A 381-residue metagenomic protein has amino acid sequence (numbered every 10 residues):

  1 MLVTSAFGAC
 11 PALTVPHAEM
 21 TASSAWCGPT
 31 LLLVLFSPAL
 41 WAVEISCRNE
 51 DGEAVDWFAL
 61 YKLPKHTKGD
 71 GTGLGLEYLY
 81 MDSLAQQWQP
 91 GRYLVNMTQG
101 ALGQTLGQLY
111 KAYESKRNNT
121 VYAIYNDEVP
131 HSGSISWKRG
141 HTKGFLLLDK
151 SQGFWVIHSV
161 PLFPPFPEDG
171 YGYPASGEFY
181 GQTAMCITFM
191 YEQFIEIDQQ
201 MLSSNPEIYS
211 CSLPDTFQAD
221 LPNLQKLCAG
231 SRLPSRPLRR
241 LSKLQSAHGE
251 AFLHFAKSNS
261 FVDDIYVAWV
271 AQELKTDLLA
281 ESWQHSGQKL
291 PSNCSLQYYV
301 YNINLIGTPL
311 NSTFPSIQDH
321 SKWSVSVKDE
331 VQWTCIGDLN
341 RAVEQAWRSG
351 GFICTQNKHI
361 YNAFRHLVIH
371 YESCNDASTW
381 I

Functional and structural regions predicted by a protein language model:
L2-A6, C10-I381: PLD/PLD-like phosphodiesterase catalytic module centered on the HKD motif
